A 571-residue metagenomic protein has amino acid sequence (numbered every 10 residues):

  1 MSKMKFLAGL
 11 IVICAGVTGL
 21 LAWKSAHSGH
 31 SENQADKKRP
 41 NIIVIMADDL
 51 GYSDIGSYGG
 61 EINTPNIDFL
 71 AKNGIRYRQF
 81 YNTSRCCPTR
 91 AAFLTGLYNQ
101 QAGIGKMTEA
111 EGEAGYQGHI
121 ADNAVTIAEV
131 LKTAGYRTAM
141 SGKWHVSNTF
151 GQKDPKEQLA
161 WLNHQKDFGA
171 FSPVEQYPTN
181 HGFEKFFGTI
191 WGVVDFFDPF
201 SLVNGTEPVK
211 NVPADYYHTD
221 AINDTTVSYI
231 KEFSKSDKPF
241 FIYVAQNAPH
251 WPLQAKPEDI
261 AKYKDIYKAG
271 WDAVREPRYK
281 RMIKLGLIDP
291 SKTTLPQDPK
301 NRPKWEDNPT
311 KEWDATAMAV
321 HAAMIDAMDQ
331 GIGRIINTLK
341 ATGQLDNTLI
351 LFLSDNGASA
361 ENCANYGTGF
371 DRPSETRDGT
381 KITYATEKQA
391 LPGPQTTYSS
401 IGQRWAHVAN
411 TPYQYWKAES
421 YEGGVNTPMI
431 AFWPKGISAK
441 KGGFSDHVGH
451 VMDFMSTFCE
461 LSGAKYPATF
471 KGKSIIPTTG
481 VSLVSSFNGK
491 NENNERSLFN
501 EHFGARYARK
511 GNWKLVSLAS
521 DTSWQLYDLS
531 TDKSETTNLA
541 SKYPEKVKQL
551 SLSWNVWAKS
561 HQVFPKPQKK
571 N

Functional and structural regions predicted by a protein language model:
M1-S2: N-terminal secretory signal peptides that target proteins for export/translocation
F6-W524, T531-K559, V563-N571: Formylglycine-dependent sulfatase
